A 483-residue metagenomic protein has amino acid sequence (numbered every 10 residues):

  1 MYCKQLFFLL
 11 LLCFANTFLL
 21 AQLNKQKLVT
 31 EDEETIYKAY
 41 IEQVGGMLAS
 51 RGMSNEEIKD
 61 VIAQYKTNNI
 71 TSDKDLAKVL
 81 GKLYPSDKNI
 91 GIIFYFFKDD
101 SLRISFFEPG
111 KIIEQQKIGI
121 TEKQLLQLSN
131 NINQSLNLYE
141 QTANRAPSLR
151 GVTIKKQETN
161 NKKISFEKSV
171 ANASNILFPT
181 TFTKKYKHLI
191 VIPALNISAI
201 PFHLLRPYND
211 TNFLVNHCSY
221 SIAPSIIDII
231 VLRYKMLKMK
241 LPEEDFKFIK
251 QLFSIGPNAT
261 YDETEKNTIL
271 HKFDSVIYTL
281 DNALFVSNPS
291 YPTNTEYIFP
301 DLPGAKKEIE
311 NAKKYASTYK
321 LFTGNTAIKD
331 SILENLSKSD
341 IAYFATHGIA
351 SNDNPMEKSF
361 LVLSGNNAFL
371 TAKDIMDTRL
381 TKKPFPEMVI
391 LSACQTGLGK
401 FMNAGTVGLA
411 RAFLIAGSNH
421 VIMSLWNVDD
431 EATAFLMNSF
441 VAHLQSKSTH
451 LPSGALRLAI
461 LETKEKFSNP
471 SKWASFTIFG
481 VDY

Functional and structural regions predicted by a protein language model:
M1-F7: Bacterial N-terminal signal peptides that target proteins for export
L9-T17: Bacterial N-terminal signal peptides
Q22-D281, G304-K307, N311, Y315 (+3 more regions): Charged, well-ordered internal alpha-helical segments
T159-S165, T295-L302, F322, T396-G399: Second-shell loop/turn segments in exported
I277, K358-F360, S364-F385, D430-Y483: Caspase-like cysteine protease fold
G304-K320, A412-N419: Short helix-loop-beta junction
F322-S331, A368-F369, I375: Short acidic loop-to-helix transition motifs that present clustered carboxylates
I341-F435, S439: Catalytic cores of nucleophile-dependent amide-cleaving enzymes
